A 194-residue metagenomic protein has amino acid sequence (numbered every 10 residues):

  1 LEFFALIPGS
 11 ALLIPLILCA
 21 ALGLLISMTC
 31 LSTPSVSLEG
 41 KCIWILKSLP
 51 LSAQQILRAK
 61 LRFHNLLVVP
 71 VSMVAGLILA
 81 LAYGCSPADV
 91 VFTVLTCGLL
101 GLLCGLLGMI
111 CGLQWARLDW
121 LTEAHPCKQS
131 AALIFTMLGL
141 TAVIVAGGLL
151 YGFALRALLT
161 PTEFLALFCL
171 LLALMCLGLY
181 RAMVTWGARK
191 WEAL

Functional and structural regions predicted by a protein language model:
L1-W44, S52-L194: Hydrophobic alpha-helical transmembrane segments of membrane proteins
